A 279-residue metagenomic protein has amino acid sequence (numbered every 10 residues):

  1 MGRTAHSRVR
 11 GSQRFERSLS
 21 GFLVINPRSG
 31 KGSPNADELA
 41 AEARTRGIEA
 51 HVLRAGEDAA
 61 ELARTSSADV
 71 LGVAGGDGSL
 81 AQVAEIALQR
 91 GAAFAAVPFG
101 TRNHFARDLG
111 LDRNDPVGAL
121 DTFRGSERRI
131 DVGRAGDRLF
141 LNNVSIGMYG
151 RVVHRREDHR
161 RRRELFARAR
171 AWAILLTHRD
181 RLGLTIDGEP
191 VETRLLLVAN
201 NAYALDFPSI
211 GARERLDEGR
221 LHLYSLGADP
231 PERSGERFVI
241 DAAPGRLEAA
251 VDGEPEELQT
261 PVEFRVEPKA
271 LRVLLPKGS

Functional and structural regions predicted by a protein language model:
M1-L71, A81, V117: ATP/NTP phosphate-donor binding region
V24, R28, S33, D37 (+5 more regions): Catalytic core of DAGKc-family lipid kinases
G30-P34, L205-D206, L271-V273: Short N-terminal binding/cap micro-motifs at the start of the first secondary-structure element
V73-D77: N-terminal glycine-rich "phosphate-gripper" loop used for MgATP/nucleotide binding and carboxylate activation
S79-R90: Short Gly/Thr/Asp-enriched flexible loops that form oxyanion-binding sites at enzyme active sites
S145, L197-A212, P255: Glycine-rich phosphate/pyrophosphate-binding beta-alpha loops
D158-A167, A204-G227: Gly/Ser/Thr-rich active-site loops/lids in small-molecule metabolic enzymes that frequently grip phosphoryl groups
G188-P190, R215-S279: ATP/nucleoside-binding phosphotransfer catalytic cores, i.e., glycine-rich phosphate-binding loops
